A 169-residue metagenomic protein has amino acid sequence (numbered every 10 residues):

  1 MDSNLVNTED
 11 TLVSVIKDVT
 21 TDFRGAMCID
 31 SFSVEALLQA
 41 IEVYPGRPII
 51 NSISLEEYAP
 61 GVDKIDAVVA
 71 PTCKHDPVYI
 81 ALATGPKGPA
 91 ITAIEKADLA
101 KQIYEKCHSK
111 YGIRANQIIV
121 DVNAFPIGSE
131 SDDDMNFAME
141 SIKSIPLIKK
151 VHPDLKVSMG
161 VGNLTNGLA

Functional and structural regions predicted by a protein language model:
M1-G25, A124-D134: Glycine-rich, proline-tolerant flexible connector loops at the mouths of alpha/beta enzymes
M1-L5, G25-S33, P48-P60, A115 (+2 more regions): Catalytic beta/alpha-barrel core
M1-V6, D30-F32, N51-I53, I80-L82 (+2 more regions): Generic beta-strand/beta-sheet core signal
T8-I16, L37-Y44, V68, E95-K96: Distinct, well-ordered alpha-helical segments
F23-D30, I50-E56, P146, V151-V161: Short, acidic/small-residue loops that bind anionic groups at enzyme active sites
R24, E42-I49, C73-Y79: Glycine-enriched alpha-helix->loop->beta-strand junction motifs that scaffold or abut catalytic
G61-D63, T72-A169: Catalytic alpha/beta core domains of metabolic enzymes, predominantly
